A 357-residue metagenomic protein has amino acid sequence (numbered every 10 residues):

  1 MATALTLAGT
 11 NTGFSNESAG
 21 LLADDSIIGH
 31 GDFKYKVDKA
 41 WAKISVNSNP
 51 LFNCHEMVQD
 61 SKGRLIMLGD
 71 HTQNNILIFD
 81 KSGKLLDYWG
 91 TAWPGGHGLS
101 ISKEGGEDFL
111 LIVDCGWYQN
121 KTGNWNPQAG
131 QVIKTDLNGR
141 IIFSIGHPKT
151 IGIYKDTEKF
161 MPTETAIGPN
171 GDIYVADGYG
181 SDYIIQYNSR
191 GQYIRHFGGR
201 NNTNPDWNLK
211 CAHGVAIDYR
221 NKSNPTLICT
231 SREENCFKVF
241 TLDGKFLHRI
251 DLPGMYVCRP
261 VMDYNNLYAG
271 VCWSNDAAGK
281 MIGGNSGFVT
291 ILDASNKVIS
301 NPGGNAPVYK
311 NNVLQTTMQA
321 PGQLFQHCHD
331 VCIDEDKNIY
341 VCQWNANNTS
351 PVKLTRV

Functional and structural regions predicted by a protein language model:
M1-N16: N-terminal export signals
N16-K39: Blade/loop signatures of beta-propeller domains
K39-N74, N347-N348: Beta-strand-rich domains and repeat architectures in extracellular enzymes and scaffolds, especially beta-propellers
K39-S48, L86, G90-W93, R140-F160 (+2 more regions): Surface-exposed loop and turn segments in beta-propeller and other repeat-based domains that flank or scaffold
I44-S45, H71-Q119, K149-I151: Blade-loop segments of beta-propeller domains
N49-K62, W93-D108, Y118, T150-D172 (+5 more regions): Beta-rich, blade/repeat-based domains predominating in secreted/periplasmic proteins but also intracellular
S223-T230, L252-Q315: Loop/turn-rich, solvent-exposed surfaces of beta-rich toroidal or solenoidal domains
L324-V357: Blade-level signature of beta-propeller repeat domains, shared across WD40, Kelch, NHL, RCC1 and BNR/Asp-box propellers
